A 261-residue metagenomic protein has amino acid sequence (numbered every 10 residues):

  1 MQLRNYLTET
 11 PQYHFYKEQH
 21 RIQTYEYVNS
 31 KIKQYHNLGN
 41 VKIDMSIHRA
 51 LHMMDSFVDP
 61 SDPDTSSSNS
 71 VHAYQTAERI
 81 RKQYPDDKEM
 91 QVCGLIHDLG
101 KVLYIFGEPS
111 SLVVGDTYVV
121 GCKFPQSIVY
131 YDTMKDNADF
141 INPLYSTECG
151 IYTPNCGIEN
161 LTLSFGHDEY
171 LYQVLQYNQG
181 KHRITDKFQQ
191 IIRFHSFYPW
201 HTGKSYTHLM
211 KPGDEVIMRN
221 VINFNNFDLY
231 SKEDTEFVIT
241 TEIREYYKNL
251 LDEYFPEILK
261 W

Functional and structural regions predicted by a protein language model:
M1-M45, R49, S56, W261: Non-catalytic interface/linker regions that flank or bridge core catalytic/transmembrane domains
R21, N40-I43, I47, D214 (+2 more regions): Intrinsic-disorder-associated interaction segments
Y27-S30, R49, M53, K187 (+3 more regions): Exposed alpha-helical structural elements
Y35-V71, G150-I158: Active-site flanking loop/helix segments enriched in acidic
L38, F57-P60, F227, E253 (+1 more regions): Surface-exposed polar/charged interaction patches
T65-T241: Divalent metal-dependent catalytic cores for phosphoryl transfer on phosphate-bearing substrates
T240, R244-W261: C-terminal helix/juxtamembrane-tail motif
